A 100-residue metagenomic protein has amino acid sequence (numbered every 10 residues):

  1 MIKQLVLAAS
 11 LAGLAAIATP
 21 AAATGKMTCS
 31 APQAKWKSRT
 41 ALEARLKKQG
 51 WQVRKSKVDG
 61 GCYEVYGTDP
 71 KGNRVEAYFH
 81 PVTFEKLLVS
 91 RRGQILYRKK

Functional and structural regions predicted by a protein language model:
M1-A9: Bacterial N-terminal signal peptides that target proteins for export
A8-A16: Bacterial N-terminal signal peptides
A18-P20: N-terminal signal peptide c-region/cleavage motif recognized by signal peptidases
A22-T24: Boundary of Sec targeting at the N-terminus
M27-V53: Short, non-transmembrane alpha-helical segments in secretory-pathway proteins
W51-V58, Y63: Surface-exposed patches in mature extracellular/periplasmic domains of secreted proteins
V65-T68, F79, F84: Conserved histidines in hydrophobic membrane contexts and catalytic metal-binding motifs
F84-K100: A short, surface-exposed interaction/processing loop segment used at functional sites
